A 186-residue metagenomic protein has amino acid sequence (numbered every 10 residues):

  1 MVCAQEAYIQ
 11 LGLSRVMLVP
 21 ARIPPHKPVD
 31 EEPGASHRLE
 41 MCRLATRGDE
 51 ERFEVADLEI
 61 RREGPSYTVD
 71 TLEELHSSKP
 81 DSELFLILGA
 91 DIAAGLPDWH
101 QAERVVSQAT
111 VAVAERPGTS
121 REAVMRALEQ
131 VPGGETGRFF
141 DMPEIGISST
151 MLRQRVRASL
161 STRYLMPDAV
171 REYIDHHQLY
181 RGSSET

Functional and structural regions predicted by a protein language model:
M1-T186: Nucleotidyltransferase catalytic core that binds NTPs
